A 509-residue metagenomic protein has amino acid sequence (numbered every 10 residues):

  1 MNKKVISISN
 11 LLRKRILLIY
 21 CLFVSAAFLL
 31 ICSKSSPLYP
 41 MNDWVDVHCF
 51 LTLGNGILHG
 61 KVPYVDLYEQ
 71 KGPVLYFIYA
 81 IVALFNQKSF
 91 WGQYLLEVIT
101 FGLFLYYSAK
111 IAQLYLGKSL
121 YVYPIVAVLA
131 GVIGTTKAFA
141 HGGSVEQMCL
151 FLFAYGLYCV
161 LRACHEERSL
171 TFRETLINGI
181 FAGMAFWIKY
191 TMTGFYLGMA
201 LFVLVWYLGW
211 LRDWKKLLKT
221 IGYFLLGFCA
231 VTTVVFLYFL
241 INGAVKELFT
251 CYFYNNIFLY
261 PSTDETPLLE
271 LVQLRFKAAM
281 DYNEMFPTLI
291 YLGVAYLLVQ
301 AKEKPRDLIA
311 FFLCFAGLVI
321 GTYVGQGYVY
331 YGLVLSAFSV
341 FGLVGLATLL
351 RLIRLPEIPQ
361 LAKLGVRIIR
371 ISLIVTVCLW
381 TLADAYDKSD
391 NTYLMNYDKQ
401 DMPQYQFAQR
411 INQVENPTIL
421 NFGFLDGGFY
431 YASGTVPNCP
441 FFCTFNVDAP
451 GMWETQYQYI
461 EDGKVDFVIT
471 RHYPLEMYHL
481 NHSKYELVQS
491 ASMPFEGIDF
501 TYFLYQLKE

Functional and structural regions predicted by a protein language model:
L95-G117, Y155, C159: Transmembrane-helix motifs of polytopic, lipid-linked glycan transferases
Y106, D281-L318: Hydrophobic, aromatic-rich transmembrane alpha-helices and their immediate juxtamembrane boundary segments
S108-I133, L150, E167, R173 (+1 more regions): Transmembrane-helix signature of polytopic, membrane-embedded enzymes that assemble or transfer cell-envelope glycans
A138-M148: Short acidic/glycine- and proline-prone juxtamembrane loop motifs at membrane-interface regions of multi-pass membrane
M148-E167, E174-I177, A182, V203 (+1 more regions): Specific aromatic-rich, kink-prone transmembrane helix
F172-M192, Y196-F202, A230, F315-Y323: Membrane-interface alpha helices of multi-pass inner-membrane proteins
G194, L318-I320, V324-A362: Hydrophobic/aromatic-rich transmembrane helices and adjacent perimembrane loops
D387-K388, Y393-D448, Q456-M477, F495-G497: Short periplasmic/luminal acceptor-recognition loop of GT-C membrane glycosyltransferases, typified by
